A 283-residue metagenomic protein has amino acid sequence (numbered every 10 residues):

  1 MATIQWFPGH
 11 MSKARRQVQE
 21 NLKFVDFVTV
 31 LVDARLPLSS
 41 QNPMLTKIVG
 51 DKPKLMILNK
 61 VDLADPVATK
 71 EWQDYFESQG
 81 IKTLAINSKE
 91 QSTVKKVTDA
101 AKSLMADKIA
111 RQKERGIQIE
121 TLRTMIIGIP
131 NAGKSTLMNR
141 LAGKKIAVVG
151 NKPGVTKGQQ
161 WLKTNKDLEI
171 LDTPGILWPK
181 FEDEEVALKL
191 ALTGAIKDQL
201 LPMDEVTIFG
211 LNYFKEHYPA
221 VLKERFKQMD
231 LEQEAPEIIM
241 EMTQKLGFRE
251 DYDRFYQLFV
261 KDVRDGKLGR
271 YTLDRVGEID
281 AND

Functional and structural regions predicted by a protein language model:
M1-V28, R35-L36, Q41-M44, I48-K54 (+4 more regions): Helix-rich effector regions associated with P-loop NTPase G domains
V30, M56-L58, I126: Structural beta-sheet core signal
D62-I127, I146: Canonical P-loop GTPase G-domain recognition
S88, M138, L168-L171: Conserved active-site beta-strand-loop modules that form the wall/rim of enzyme catalytic pockets and either contain
K96, A100, T136, F209 (+1 more regions): Alpha-helical scaffold segments in soluble metabolic enzymes
K108-Q112, N139, K145-N151, Y218-V221: Short, structured loop/turn "capping" segments at alpha-beta junctions
I117-I119, R140-L141, L162: Solvent-exposed alpha-helices and their adjacent loops that cap or buttress functional pockets in soluble metabolic
R123-G143, T173: Glycine-rich phosphate-binding P-loop
